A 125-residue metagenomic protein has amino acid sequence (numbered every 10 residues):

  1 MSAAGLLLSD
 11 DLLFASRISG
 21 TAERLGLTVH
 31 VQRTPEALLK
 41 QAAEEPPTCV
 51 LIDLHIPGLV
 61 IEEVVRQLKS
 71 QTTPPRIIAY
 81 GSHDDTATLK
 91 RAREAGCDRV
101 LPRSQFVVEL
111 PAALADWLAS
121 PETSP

Functional and structural regions predicted by a protein language model:
A3-L12: Conserved acidic segment of CheY-like receiver
G26-R33: Short hydrophobic/Thr-rich beta-strand motif most characteristic of the beta2 strand and flanking loop of CheY-like
T34-C49: Acidic, metal-coordinating helix/loop segments flanking the phosphotransfer/catalytic sites of two-component signaling
I52-Q67: Conserved phosphotransfer microenvironments
K69-P74, A95: Conserved phosphotransfer cores of two-component systems
D84-R99: Alpha4 helix (beta4-alpha4-beta5 surface) of REC/receiver domains from two-component response regulators
C97-V108: Output/docking surface of receiver
